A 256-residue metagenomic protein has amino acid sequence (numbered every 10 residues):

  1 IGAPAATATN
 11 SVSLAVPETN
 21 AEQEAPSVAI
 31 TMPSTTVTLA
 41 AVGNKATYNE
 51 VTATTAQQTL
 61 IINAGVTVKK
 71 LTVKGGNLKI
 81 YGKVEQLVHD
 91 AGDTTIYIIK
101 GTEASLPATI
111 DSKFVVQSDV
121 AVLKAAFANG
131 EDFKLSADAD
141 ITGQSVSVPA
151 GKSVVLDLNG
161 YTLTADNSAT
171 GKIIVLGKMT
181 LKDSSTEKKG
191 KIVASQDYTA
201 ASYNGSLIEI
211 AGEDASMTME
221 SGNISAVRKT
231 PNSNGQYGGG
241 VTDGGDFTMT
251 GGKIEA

Functional and structural regions predicted by a protein language model:
I1-T9, S13, N20-A21, V88 (+1 more regions): Acidic Gly/Asp/Thr-rich repetitive segments characteristic of extracellular carbohydrate-active and adhesion proteins
P4, E18-P26, M32-K45, T52-T59 (+5 more regions): Beta-strand repeat architectures
P4-L14, E18-P26, I30-T35, G43-Y48 (+7 more regions): Beta-strand-rich solenoid/repeat architectures in extracellular/passenger domains of polysaccharide-targeting enzymes
M32, A53, I141-V155, T164-D183 (+2 more regions): Extracellular beta-strand-rich solenoid/capping regions of secreted or surface-exposed proteins that bind or remodel
T55-A64, K69-K83, T94-I99, A137: Extracellular beta-strand/loop-rich repeat segments of large surface/secreted proteins
G65-V66, G82, G101, G151 (+4 more regions): Periodic glycine anchor positions in long extracellular repeat architectures
N77-V116: Leucine-rich solenoid repeat scaffolds
